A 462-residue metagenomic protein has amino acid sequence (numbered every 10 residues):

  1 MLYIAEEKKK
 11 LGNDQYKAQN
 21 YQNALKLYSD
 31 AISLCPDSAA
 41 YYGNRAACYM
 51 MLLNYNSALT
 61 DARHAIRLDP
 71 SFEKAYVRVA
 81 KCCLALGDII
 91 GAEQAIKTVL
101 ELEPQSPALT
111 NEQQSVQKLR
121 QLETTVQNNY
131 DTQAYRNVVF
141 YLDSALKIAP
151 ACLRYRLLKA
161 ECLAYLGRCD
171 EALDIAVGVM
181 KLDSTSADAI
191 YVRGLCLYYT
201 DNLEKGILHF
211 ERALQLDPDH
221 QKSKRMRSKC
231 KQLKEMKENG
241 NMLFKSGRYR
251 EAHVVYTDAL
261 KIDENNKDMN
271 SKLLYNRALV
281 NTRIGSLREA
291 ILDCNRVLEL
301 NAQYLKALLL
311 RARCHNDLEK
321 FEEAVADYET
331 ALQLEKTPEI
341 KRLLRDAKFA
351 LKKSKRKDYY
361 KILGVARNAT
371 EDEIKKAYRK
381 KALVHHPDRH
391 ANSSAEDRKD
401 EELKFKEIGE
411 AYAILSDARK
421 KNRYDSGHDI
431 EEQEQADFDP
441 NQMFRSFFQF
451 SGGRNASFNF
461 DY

Functional and structural regions predicted by a protein language model:
I4, S38, Y55, F72 (+11 more regions): Residue-level recognition of tetratricopeptide repeat
Y41, A75, A108-L109, Y155 (+6 more regions): TPR alpha-solenoid repeat register
Y199-L233, L243, R248-V254, R283-L292 (+2 more regions): Short "pre-J" leader segments immediately N-terminal to J/J-like domains in DnaJ-family and J-like proteins
N241, E323-N368, P387-Y462: J-domain (Hsp40/DnaJ) module recognition
